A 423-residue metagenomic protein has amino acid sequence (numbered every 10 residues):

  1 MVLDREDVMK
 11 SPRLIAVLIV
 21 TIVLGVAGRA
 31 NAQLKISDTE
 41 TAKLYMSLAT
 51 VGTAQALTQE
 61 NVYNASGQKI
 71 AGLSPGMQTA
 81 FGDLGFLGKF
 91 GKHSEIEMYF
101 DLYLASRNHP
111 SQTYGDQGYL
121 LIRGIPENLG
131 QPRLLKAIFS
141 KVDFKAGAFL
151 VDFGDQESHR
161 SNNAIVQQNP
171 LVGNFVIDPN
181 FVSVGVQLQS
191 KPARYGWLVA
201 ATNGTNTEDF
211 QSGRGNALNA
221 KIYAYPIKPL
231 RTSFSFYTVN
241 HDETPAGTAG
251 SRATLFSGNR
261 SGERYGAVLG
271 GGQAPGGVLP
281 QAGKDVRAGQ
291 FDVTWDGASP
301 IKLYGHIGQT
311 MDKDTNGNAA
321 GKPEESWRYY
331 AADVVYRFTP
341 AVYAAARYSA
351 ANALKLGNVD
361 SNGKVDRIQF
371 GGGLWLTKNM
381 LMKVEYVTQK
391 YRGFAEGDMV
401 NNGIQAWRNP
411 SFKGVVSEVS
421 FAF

Functional and structural regions predicted by a protein language model:
M1-V8, N31: Short, Lys/Arg-enriched N-terminal segments with co-localized hydrophobic residues within the first ~10-30 amino acids
D7-A16: Bacterial N-terminal signal peptides that target proteins for export
A16-G25: Bacterial N-terminal signal peptides
V26-A32: Sec/Tat signal peptide C-region and signal peptidase I cleavage site
L34-T58, A71-T207, S212-H241, Y330-A341 (+2 more regions): Outer membrane beta-barrel
Q59, K69-A71, Y119-I122, T232-N240 (+1 more regions): Outer-membrane beta-barrel pore domains
V62-Y63, H159-N162, D398-M399: Short, glycine/charged-enriched secondary-structure capping and boundary segments
